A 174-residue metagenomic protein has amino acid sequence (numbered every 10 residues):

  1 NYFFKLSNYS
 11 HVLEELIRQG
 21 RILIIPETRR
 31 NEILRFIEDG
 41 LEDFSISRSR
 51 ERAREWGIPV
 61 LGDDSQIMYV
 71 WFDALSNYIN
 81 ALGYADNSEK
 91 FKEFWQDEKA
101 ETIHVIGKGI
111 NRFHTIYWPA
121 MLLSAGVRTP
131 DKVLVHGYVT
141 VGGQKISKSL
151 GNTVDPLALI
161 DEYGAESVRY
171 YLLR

Functional and structural regions predicted by a protein language model:
N1-R174: Structured secondary-structure scaffolds
